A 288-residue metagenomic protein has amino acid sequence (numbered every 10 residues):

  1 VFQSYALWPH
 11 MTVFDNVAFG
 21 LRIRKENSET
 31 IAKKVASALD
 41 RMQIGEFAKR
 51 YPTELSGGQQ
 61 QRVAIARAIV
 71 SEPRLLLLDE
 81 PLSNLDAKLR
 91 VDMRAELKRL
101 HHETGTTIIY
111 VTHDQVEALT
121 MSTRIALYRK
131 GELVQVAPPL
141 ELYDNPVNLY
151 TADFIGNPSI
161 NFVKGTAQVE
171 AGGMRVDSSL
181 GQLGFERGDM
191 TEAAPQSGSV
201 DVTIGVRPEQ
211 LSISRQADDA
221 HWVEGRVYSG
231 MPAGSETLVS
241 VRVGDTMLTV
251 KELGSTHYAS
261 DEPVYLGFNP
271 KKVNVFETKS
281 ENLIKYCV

Functional and structural regions predicted by a protein language model:
F2-Y150: ABC ATPase nucleotide-binding domains
Q3, V163, T237: Change "...and in nucleic-acid phosphodiester-cleaving endonucleases..." to "...and in nucleic-acid processing enzymes
L21, G58-Q59, D153, N157 (+2 more regions): Gly/Ser/Thr-rich helix-start
R24, A48, R90, T120 (+5 more regions): Generic, ordered loop/turn and secondary-structure boundary motif
P139-A171: ABC transporter nucleotide-binding domain
P158-I160, V169-V288: Non-catalytic connector elements of ABC transporters
